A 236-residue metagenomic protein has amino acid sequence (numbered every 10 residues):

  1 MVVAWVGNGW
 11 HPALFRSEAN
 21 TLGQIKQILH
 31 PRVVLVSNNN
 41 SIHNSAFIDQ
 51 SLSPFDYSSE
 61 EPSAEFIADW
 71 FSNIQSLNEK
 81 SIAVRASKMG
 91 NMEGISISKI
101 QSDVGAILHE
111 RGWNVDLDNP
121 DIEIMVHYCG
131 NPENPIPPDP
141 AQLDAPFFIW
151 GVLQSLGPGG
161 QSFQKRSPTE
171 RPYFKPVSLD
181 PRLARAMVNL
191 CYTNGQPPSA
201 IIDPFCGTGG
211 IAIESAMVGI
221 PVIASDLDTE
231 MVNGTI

Functional and structural regions predicted by a protein language model:
M1-I48, M89-I100, D121-M125, C129-I236: Class I S-adenosyl-L-methionine-dependent methyltransferase catalytic core
L22, D69-N73, D103, I107: Residues that form generic nucleotide/phosphate-binding pockets
L29-N78, R85: Conserved AdoMet
N78-S81, P198: Phosphate-coordination loops involved in phosphoryl transfer and adenosine-cofactor binding
I95-G112: A gly/proline- and charged-residue-enriched helix-loop-helix capping module
N114-P120: Interaction modules related to DNA damage response and DNA replication/repair
